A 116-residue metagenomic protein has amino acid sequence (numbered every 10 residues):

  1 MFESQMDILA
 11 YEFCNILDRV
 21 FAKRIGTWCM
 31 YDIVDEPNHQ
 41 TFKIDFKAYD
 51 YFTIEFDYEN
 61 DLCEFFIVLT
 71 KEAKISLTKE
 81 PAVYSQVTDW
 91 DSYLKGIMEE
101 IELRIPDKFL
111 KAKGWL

Functional and structural regions predicted by a protein language model:
Q5-T27: Amphipathic alpha-helical segments
L9-F13, L17, A73-L116: Ampiphathic alpha-helical segments that act as solvent-exposed interaction surfaces
A22-L69: Amphipathic, interaction-prone secondary-structure segments
